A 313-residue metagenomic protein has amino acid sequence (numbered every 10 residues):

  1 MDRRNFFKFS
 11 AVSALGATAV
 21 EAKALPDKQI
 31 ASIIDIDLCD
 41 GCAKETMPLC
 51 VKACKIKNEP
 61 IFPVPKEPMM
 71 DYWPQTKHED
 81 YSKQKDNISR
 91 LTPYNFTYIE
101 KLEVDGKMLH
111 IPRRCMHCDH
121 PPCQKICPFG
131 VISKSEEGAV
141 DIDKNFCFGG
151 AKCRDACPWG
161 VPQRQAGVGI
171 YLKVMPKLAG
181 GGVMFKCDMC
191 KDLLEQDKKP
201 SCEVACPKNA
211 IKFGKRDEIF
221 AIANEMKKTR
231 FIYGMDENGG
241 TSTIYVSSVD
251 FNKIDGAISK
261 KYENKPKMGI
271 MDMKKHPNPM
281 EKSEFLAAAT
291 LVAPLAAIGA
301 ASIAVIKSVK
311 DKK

Functional and structural regions predicted by a protein language model:
M1-K313: Non-ligating segments of multi-cofactor redox enzymes
